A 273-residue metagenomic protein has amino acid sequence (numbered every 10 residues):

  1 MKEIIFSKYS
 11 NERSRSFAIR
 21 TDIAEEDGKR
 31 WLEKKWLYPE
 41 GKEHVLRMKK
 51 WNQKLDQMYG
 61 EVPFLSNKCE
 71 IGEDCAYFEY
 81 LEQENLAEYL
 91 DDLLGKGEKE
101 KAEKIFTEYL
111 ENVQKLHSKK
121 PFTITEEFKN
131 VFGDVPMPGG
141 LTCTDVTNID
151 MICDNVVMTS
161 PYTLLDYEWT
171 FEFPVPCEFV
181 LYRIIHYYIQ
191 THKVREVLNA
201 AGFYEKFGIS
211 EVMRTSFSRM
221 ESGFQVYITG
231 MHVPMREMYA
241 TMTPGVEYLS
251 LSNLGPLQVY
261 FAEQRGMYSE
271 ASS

Functional and structural regions predicted by a protein language model:
F6-G60, L65, G72, E88-L90: ATP-binding glycine-rich loop module of kinase domains
R30-W31, A76, Y162-L164: Hydrophobic residues embedded in beta-strands of well-ordered beta-sheets
K35-W36, F78-Q83, D166-W169: Short loop/turn segments at strand-loop or loop-helix junctions that form parts of catalytic or ligand-binding pockets
K49-V62, F106-K120, P136, Y188 (+1 more regions): Hydrophobic, Leu/Ile/Phe/Ala-enriched alpha-helical segments that form helix-helix packing faces
F64-G133: Conserved structural core of kinase catalytic domains
E126, E172-S272: Helical subdomain adjoining the active site within ATP-dependent kinase catalytic cores
E127-E196: Catalytic activation segment of kinase domains across protein kinase-like and atypical kinase folds
